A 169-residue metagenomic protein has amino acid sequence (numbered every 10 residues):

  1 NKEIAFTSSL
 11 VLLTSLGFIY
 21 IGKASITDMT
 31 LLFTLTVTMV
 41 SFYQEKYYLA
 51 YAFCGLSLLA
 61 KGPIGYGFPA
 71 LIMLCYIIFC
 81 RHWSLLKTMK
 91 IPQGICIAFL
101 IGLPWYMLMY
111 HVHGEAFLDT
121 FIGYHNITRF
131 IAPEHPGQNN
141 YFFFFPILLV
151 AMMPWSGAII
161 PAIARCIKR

Functional and structural regions predicted by a protein language model:
N1-R169: Membrane-integral, polyisoprenol-dependent glycosyltransferases of the GT-C/oligosaccharyltransferase superfamily
